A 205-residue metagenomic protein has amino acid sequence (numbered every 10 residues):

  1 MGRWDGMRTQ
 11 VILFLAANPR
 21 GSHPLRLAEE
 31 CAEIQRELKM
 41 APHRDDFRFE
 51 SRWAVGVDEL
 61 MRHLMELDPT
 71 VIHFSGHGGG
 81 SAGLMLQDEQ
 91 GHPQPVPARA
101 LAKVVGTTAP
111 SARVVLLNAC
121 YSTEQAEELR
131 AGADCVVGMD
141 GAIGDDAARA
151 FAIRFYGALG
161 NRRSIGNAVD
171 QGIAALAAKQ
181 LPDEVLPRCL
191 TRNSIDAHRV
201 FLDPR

Functional and structural regions predicted by a protein language model:
G2-A98: A domain-level signal for caspase-like cysteine endopeptidase catalytic cores and their zymogen-processing architecture
G2-R3, R62, K103-G106, A126-E127: Short, flexible, glycine/charge-rich loop motifs used to bind or transfer phosphoryl groups or to couple energy/partner
E37, V104, E128-G132: Alpha-helical structural signal in soluble globular domains
H43, F47-E50, P110-R205: Active-site-proximal C-terminal subdomain of hydrolase catalytic domains
E59, A100, S164-N167: An acidic, carboxylate-rich microenvironment
M65-E66, T107, R130-A131: Solvent-exposed polar/charged
V71, Q87-Y121: Caspase-like (clan CD) cysteine peptidase catalytic core
